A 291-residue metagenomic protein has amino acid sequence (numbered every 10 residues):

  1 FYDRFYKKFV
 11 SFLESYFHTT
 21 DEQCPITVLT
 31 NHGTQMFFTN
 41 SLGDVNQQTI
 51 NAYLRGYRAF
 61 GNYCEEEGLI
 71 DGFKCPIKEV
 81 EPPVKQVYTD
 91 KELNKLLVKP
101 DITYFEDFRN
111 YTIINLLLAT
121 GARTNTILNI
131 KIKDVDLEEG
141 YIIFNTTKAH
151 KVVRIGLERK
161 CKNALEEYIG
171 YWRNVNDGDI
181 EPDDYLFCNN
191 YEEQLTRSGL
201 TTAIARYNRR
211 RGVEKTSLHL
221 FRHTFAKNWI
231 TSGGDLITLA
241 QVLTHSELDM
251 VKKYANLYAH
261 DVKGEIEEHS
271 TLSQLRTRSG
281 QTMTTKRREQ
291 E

Functional and structural regions predicted by a protein language model:
F1-E291: Conserved catalytic core of the tyrosine transesterase superfamily
